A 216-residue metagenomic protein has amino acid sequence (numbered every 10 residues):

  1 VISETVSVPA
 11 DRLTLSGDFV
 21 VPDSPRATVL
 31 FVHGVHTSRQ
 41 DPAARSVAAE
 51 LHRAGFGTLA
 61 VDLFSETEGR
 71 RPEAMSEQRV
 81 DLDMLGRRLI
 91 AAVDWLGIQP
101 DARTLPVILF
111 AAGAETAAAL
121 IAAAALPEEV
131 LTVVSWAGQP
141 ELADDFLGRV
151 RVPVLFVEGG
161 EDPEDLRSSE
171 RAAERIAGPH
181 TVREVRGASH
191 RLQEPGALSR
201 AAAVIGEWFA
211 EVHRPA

Functional and structural regions predicted by a protein language model:
T5-A102, E194-G196, R200: Serine-hydrolase catalytic machinery in alpha/beta-hydrolase-like enzymes
D101-G113: Alpha/beta-hydrolase fold nucleophile elbow
A112-T116, G138: Active-site loop->helix "elbow" adjoining a glycine-rich segment at hydrolase catalytic centers
E128-P140: A conserved short beta-strand
V150, F156-E158: Short beta-strand/loop motif that positions the catalytic acidic residue of the alpha/beta-hydrolase fold
P163-S168: Conserved alpha/beta-hydrolase "acid-adjacent" motif
R175-R191: Catalytic histidine neighborhood in serine/cysteine hydrolases with alpha/beta-hydrolase-type architecture
A188, G196-A216: Catalytic active-site module of serine/aspartate enzymes centered on a nucleophile-bearing elbow/loop
